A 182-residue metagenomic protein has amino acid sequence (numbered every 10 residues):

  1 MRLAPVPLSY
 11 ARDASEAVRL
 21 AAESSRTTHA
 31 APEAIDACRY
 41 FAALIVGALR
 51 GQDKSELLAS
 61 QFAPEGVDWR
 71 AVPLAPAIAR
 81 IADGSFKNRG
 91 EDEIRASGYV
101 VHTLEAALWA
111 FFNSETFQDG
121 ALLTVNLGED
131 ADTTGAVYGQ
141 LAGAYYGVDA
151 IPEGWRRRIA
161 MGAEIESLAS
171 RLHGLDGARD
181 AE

Functional and structural regions predicted by a protein language model:
M1-S114, G120-L127, L141: Amphipathic alpha-helical interface segments
D132: Conserved catalytic/binding loops enriched for acidic/polar residues
G135-Y146: Short, small-residue alpha-helix embedded
A144-E182: Conserved glycine-rich phosphate/nucleotide-binding loop and adjacent Mg2+-coordinating catalytic segment
